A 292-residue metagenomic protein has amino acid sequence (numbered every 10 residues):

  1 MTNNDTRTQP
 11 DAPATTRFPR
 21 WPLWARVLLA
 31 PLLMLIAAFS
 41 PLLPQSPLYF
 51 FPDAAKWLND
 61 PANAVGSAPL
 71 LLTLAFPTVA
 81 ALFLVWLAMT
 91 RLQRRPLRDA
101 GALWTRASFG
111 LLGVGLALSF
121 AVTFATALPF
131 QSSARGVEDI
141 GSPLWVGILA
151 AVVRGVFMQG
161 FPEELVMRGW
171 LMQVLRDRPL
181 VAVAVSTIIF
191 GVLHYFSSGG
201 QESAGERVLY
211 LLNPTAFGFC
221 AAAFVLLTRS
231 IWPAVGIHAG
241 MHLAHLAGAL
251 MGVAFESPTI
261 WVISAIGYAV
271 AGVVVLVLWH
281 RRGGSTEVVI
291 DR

Functional and structural regions predicted by a protein language model:
M1-L23: Short, Lys/Arg-rich, polar N-terminal cytosolic tail immediately upstream of the first transmembrane signal-anchor
D5, S46-L71, R94-P162, D177 (+2 more regions): Juxtamembrane helix-loop-helix connectors linking adjacent transmembrane helices in multi-pass membrane enzymes
D5-P10, N59, S285-R292: Short, highly charged, low-complexity non-transmembrane loops/tails of multi-pass membrane proteins
W24-L32, L71-L72, F109-A117, L149 (+4 more regions): Hydrophobic alpha-helical transmembrane segments
M34-L42, P77-A88, L118-L128, I263-G284: Hydrophobic core of alpha-helical transmembrane segments in multi-pass integral membrane proteins
V156, P179-Y195: Small-polar-interrupted transmembrane alpha-helices in polytopic inner-membrane proteins
F161-S186, L226-S230: Membrane-interface helix/loop boundary segments of multi-pass membrane proteins
A239-R292: C-terminal membrane module of polytopic membrane proteins
